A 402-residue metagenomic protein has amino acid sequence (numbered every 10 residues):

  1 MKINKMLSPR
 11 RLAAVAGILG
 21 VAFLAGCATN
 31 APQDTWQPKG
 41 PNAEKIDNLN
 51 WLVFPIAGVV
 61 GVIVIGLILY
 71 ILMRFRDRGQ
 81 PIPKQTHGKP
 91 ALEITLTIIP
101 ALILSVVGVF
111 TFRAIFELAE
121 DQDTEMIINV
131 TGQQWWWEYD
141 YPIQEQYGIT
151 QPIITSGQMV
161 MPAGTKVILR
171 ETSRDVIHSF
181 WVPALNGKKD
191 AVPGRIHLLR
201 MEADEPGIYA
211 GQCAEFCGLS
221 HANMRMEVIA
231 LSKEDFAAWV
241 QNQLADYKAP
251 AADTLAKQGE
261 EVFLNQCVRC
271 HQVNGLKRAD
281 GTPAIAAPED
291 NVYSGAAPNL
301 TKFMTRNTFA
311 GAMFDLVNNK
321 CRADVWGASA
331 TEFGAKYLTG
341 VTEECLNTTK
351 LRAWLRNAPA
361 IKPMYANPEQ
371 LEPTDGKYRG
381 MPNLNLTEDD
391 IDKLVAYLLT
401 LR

Functional and structural regions predicted by a protein language model:
K2-V59: Hydrophobic alpha-helical segments
G26, G61-F75: Alpha-helical transmembrane segments
A28-L52, L72-G295, F303, A310-K377 (+1 more regions): Non-transmembrane, membrane-proximal soluble domains of secreted or membrane proteins
A57-V60, L67, L92, L355: N-terminal hydrophobic targeting segments
V59-L67, I99-V106: Residue-level signal for the membrane-embedded core of alpha-helical transmembrane segments, especially mid-helix
L300: "…together with the soluble PPM/PP2C metallo-phosphatase catalytic core" -> "…together with the soluble PPM/PP2C
A396-L401: Aromatic- and Gly/Pro-enriched helix-to-coil junctions and flexible linker segments
